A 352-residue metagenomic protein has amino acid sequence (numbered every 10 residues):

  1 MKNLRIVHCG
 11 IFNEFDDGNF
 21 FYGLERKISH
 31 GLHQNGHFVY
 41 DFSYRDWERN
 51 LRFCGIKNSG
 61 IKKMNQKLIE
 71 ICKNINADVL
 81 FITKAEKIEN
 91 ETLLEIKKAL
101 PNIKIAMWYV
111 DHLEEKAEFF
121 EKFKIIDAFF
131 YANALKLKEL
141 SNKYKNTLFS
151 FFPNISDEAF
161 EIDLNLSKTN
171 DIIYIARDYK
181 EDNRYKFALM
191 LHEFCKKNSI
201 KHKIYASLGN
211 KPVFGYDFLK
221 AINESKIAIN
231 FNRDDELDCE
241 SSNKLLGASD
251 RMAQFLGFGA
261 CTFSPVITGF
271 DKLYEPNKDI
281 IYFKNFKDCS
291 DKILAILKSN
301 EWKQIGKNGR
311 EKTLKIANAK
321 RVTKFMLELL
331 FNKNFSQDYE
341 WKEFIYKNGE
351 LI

Functional and structural regions predicted by a protein language model:
M1-C54, I75, K84-E91, A128-P276: Nucleotide-sugar donor-binding catalytic core of glycosyltransferases
F53-C72: Glycine-rich, highly charged phosphate/nucleotide-binding loops
K67, T92, E115-E118, Y216-D217 (+1 more regions): Short acidic active-site motifs
K97-H112: Active-site proximal beta-strand in glycosyltransferases
H112-D127, K220: Membrane-proximal helix-turn-helix segments that form the acceptor-binding/catalytic region of lipid-linked
S249, I280-F286, A295-N300: Conserved acidic donor-binding segment of nucleotide-sugar-dependent glycosyltransferases
K292, E301-I352: C-terminal amphipathic helix plus adjacent low-complexity, charged tail appended to glycosyltransferase catalytic
